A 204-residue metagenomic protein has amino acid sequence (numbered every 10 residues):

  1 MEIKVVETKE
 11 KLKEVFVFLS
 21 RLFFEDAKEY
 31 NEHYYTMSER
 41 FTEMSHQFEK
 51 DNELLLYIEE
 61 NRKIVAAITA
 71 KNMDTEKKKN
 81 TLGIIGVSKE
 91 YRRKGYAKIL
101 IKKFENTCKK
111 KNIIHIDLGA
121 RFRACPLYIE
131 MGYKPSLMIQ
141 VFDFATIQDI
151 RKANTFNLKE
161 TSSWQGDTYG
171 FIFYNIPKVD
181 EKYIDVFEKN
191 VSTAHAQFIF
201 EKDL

Functional and structural regions predicted by a protein language model:
M1-L19: A short beta-loop-alpha structural element at the N-terminal edge of CoA-dependent acyl/N-acetyltransferase catalytic
L19-L56, A67-T69: Active-site rim helix/loop that mediates acceptor-substrate recognition in acyltransferases
Y57, K63-N72, K79-G86: Conserved beta-strand in the GNAT
N72-G83, R92, K111-I114: A conserved beta-turn-beta hairpin within the catalytic core of GNAT-like acetyltransferases that forms part
I84-R93, R123: A short, internal acetyl-CoA/4′-phosphopantetheine-binding micro-motif in the GNAT/acyltransferase core
Y91, G95-K103: Conserved acetyl-CoA pyrophosphate-binding loop and the N-cap/start of the following alpha-helix in GNAT-like
K98, K110, F122-I150, Y169-D185: Conserved active-site alpha-helix within GNAT-family acetyltransferase domains
C108-A120: Conserved GNAT acetyl-CoA-binding A-motif
